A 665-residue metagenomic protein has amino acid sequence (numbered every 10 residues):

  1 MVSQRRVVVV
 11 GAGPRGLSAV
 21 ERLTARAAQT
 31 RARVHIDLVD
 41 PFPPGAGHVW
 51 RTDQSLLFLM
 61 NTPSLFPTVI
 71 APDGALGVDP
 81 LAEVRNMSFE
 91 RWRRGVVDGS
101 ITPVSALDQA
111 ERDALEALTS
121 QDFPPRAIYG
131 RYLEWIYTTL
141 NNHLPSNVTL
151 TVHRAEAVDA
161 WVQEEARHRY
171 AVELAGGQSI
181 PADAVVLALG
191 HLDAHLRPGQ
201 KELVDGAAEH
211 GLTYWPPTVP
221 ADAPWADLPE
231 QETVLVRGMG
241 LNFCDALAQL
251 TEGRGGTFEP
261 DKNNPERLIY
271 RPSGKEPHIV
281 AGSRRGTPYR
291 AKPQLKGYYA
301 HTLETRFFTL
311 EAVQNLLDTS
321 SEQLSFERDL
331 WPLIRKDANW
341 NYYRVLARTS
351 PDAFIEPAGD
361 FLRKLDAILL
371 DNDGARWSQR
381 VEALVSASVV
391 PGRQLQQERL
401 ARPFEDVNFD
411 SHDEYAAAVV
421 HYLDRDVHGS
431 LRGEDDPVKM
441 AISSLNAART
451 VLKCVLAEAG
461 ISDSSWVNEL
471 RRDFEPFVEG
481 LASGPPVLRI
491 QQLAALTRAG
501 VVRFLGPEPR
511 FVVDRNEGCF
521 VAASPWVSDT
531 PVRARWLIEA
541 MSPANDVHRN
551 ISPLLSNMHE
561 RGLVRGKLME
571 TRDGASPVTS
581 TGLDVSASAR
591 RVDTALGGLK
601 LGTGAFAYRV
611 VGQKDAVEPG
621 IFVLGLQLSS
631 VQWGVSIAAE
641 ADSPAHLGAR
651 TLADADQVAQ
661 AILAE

Functional and structural regions predicted by a protein language model:
M1-Q54, E116-A664: Flavin (primarily FAD) cofactor-binding/catalytic cores of flavoenzymes
F42-E111, E618: Redox-cofactor-proximal catalytic regions of oxidoreductases
